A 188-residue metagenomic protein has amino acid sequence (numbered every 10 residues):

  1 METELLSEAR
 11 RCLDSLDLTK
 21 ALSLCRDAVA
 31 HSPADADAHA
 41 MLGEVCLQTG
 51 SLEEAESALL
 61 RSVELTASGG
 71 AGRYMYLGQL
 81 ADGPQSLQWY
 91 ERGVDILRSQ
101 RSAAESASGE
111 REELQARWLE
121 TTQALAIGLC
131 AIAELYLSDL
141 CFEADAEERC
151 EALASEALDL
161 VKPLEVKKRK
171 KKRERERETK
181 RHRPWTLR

Functional and structural regions predicted by a protein language model:
T3, D37, G72, E120 (+2 more regions): Start-of-helix register in tetratricopeptide repeats
S7-E8, M41, Y76, A124 (+4 more regions): "A position-specific structural signal for the A-helix of alpha-solenoid helical repeats
D27-A28, R61-S62, G93, A157: Canonical positions in the second alpha-helix
P33, A67-S68, R98, K162-P163: Short coil turns that delineate tetratricopeptide repeat
Q100-T122: Acidic, Ser/Thr- and Gly/Pro-rich intrinsically disordered linkers and low-complexity segments that flank or connect
